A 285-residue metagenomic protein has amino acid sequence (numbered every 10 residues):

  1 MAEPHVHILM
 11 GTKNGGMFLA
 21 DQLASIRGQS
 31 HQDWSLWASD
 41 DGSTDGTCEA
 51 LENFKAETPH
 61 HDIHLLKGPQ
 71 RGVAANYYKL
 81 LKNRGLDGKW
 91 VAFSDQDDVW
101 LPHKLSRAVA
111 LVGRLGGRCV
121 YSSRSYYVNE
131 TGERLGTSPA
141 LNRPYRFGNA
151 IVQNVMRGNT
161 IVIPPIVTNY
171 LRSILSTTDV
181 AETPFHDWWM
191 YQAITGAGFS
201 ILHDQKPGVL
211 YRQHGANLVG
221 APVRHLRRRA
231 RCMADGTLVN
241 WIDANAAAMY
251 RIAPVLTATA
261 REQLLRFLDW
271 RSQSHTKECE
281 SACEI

Functional and structural regions predicted by a protein language model:
M1-V223: Nucleotide-sugar donor-binding/catalytic module of glycosyltransferases that assemble extracellular/cell-envelope
P165-I166, R172-D179, T183-P184, W188-W189 (+3 more regions): C-terminal subregions of glycosyltransferases and related glycan-biosynthesis enzymes
